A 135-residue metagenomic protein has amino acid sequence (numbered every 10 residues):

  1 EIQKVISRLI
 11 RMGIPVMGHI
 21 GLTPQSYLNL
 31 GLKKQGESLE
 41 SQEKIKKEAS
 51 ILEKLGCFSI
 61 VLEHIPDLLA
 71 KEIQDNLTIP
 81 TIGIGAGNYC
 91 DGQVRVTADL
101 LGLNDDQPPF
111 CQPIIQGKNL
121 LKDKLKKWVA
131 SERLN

Functional and structural regions predicted by a protein language model:
E1-N135: Alpha/beta enzyme core
